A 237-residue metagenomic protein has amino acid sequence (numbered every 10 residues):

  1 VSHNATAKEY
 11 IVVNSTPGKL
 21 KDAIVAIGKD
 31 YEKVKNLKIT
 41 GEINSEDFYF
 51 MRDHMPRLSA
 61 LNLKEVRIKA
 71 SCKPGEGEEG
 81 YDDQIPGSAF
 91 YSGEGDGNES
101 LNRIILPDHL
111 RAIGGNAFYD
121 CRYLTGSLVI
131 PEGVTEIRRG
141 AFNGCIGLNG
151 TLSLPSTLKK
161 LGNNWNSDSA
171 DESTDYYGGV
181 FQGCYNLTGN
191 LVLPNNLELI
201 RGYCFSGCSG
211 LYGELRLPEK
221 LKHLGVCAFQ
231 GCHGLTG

Functional and structural regions predicted by a protein language model:
N4-A7: Boundary at the C-terminal end of the N-terminal hydrophobic targeting segment
E9-S15, K35-I43, L58-Y81, D96-A112 (+6 more regions): Structural signature of tandem-repeat unit edges
I11-K33: Acidic Gly/Asp/Thr-rich repetitive segments characteristic of extracellular carbohydrate-active and adhesion proteins
L20-D22, E46-F48, K69-C72: Short, solvent-exposed loop/turn elements at domain surfaces
F48-P56, C72-S92: Extracellular beta-strand-rich solenoid/capping regions of secreted or surface-exposed proteins that bind or remodel
S88-A89, G114-Y119, R138-N143, N164-W165 (+3 more regions): Consensus positions within tandem repeat domains that build extended binding/scaffold surfaces
